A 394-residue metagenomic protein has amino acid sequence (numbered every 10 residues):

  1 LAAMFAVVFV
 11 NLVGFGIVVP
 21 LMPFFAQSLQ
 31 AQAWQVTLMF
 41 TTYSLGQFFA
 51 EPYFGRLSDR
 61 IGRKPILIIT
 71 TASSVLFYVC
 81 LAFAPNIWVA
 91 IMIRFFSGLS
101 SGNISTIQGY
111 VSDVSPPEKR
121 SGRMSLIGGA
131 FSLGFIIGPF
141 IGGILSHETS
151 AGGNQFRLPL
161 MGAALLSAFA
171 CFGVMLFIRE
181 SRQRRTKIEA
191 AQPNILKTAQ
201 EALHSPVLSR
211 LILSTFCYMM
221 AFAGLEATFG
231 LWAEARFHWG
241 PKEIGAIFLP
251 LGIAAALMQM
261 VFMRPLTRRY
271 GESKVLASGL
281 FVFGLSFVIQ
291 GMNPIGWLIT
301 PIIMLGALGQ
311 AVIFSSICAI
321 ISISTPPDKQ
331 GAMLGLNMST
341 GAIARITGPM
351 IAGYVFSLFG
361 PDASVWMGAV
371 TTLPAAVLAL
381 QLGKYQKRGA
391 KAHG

Functional and structural regions predicted by a protein language model:
P20-W34, A227-E243: Short amphipathic helix-loop junctions that connect adjacent transmembrane helices in Major Facilitator Superfamily/SLC
Q30, G62, F83-W88, H238 (+1 more regions): Helix-breaking motifs and short loop linkers at transmembrane-helix boundaries and internal kinks in secondary membrane
F48-I87: Conserved MFS/SLC helix-loop-helix module at the cytosolic interface between two early adjacent transmembrane helices
E51-G62, M258-E272: Helix-to-loop junctions at the C-terminal end of transmembrane segments in multipass secondary transporters
I93-S132: Cytoplasmic helix-loop-helix junction between adjacent transmembrane helices in 12-TM secondary transporters
L126-L176: Helix-loop-helix hairpin linking two adjacent transmembrane segments in secondary transporters
R179-L213: Juxtamembrane intracellular "pre-TM" segments in multi-pass secondary transporters
M258, S273-I317: C-terminal transmembrane helical hairpin of 12-TM major facilitator-type secondary transporters
